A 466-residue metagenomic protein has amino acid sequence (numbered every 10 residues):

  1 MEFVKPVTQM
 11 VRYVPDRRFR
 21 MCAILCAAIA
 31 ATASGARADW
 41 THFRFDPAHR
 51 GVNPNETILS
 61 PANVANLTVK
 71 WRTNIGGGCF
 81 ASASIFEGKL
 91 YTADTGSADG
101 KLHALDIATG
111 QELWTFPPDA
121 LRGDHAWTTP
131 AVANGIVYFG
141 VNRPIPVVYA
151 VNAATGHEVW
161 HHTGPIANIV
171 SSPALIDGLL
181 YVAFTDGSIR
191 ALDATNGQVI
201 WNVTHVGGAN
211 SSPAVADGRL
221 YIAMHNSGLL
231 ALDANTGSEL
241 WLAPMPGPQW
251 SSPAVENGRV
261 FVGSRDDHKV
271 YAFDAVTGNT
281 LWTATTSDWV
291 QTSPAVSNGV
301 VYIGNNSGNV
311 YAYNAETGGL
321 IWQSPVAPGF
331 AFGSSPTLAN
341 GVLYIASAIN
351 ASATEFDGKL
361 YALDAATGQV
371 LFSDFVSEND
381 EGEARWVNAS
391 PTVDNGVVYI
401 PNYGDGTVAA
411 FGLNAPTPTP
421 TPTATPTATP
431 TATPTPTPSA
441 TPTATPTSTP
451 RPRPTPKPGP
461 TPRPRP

Functional and structural regions predicted by a protein language model:
M1-R17: N-terminal secretory signal peptides that target proteins for export/translocation
P6, C22, R37, G156 (+11 more regions): Intrinsically disordered, low-complexity serine/threonine-rich segments
D16-R17, A30-A38: Extreme N-terminus of proteins, especially the signal/transit-peptide cleavage junction and the first residues
C22-T32: Bacterial N-terminal signal peptides
T32, T407, A415-R465: Ser/Thr-rich, Proline-interspersed low-complexity disordered segments
A36-P61, P416-T417: Sequence/structural signature of beta-propeller modules and their immediately flanking N-terminal secretory/stalk
E56-G78, S84-A126, A131-V170, A174-P422: Extracytoplasmic/lumenal domain signature
